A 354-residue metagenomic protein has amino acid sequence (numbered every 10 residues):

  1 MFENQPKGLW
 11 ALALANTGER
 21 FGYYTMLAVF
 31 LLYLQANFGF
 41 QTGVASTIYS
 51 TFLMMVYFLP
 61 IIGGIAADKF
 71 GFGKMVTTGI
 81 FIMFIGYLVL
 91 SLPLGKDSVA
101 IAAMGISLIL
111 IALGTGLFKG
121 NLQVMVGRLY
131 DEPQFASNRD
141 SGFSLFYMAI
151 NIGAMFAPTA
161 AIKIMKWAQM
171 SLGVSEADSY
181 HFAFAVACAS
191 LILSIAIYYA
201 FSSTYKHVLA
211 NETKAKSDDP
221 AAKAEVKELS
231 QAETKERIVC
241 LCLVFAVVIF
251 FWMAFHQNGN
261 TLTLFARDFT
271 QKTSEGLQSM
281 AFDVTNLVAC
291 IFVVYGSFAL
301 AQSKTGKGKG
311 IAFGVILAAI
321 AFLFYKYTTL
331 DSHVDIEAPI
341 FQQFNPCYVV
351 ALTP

Functional and structural regions predicted by a protein language model:
M1-P6, E132-D140, I162-I340: Intracellular loop-helix junctions on the cytosolic face of multi-pass helical membrane proteins
E3-L53, W252-F265, Y325-V334: Helix-loop boundary and gating motifs at the non-cytosolic
T17, G86, V99-N121: Hydrophobic core of transmembrane alpha-helices in multi-pass small-molecule transporters, especially MFS/SLC-type
Y49-D68, M155, C347-P354: Central cavity-lining transmembrane alpha-helices of secondary-active solute carriers, predominantly the Major
L59-F72, M165, Y295-G308, T353-P354: Helix-to-loop junctions at the C-terminal end of transmembrane segments in multipass secondary transporters
I61-I62, I85, I152-S171: A gly/Pro-rich, aromatic-decorated transmembrane alpha-helix motif that marks the paired, flexible gating helices
D68-M83, S137, Q302-F313, P339 (+2 more regions): Cytoplasmic membrane-interface "Motif A"-like loop-to-helix N-cap segments of 12-TM Major Facilitator Superfamily
T78-V99, M104, A319-D331, P354: C-terminal ends and interior cores of transmembrane alpha-helices in multi-pass membrane transporters/permeases
